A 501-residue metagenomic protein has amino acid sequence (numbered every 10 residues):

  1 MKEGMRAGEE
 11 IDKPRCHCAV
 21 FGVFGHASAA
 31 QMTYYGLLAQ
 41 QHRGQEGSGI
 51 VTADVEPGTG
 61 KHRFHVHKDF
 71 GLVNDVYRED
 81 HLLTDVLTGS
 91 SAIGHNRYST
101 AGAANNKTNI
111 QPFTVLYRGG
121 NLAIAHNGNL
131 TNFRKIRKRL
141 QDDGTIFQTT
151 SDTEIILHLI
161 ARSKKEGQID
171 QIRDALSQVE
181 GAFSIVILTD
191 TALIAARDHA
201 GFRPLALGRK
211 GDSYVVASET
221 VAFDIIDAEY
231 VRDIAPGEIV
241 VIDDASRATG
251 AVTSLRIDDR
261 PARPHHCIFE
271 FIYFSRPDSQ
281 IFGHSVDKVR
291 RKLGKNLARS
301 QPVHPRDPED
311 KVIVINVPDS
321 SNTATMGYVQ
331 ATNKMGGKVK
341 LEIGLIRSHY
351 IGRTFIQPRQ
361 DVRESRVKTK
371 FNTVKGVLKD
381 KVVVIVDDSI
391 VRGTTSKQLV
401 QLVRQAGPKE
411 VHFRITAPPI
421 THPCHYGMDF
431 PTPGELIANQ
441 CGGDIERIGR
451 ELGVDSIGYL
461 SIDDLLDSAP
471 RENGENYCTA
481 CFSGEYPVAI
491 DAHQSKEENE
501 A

Functional and structural regions predicted by a protein language model:
M1-P236, V241-I313, V317, E410: Conserved short alpha-helical segments that host acidic/polar catalytic motifs at enzyme active sites
S28-A30, T100-A101, N132, F202-R203 (+7 more regions): Flexible loop/turn segments at secondary-structure boundaries
T145, K165-E166, P302-D310, A331-E342 (+2 more regions): Secondary-structure transition/capping motifs at alpha-helix termini and the adjoining loop/turn into the next element
T149, E154, G337-T354, G449-A469: A conserved beta-strand->alpha-helix junction
D174, V221-A222, E229, G237-E238 (+4 more regions): Phosphate/diphosphate-binding loops
L176, T191-A192, R209, D227-D233 (+2 more regions): PRPP-dependent phosphoribosyltransferase catalytic core
V314-N316, S321-Y328, T332, L341 (+2 more regions): Extended, hydrophobic alpha-helical segments in both membrane/secreted and soluble proteins
A331-V382, T394, T421-P431: Short, glycine/charge-rich flexible loops or terminal/linker lids adjacent to PRPP-binding catalytic cores
